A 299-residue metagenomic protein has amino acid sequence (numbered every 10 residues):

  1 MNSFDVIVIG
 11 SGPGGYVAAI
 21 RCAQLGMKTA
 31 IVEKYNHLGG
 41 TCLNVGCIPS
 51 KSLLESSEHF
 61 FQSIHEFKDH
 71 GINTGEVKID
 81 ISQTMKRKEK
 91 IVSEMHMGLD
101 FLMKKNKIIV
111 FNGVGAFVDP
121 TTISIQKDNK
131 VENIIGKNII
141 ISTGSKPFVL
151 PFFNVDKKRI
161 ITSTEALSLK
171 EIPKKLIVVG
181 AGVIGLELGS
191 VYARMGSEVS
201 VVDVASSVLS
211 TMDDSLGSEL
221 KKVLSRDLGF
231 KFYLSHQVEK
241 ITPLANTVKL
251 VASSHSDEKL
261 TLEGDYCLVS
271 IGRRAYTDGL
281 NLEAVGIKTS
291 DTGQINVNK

Functional and structural regions predicted by a protein language model:
M1-G12, I172-G182: Beta1/beta-strand and adjacent pyrophosphate-binding region of the FAD-binding site in flavoprotein oxidoreductases
N2-F4, I20-M27, E33-I172, A205-L209 (+5 more regions): Glycine-rich flavin
D5-I31, G185-R194: N-terminal Rossmann-like FAD-binding beta1-loop-alpha1 element of flavoenzymes
I7-I9, G115, I134-G144, V178-V179 (+2 more regions): Short hydrophobic core segments
V17, G113, V149-P151, E187 (+2 more regions): Glycine/Thr-rich phosphate-binding loops of Rossmann-like dinucleotide-binding domains
K157-I172, E263-K299: FAD-site-proximal beta/loop scaffold in flavoenzymes
R159, K170-S207, T211-M212: Rossmann-like NAD(P)H-binding beta-loop-alpha module
